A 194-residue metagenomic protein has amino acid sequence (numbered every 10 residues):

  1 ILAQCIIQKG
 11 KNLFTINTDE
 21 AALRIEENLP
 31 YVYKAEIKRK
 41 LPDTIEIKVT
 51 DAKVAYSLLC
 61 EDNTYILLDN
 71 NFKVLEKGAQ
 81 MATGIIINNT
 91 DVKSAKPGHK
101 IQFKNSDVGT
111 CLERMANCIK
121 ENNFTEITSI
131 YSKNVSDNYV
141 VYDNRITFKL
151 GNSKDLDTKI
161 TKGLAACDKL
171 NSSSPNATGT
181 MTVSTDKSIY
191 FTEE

Functional and structural regions predicted by a protein language model:
A3-N28, Y33-E194: Charged, solvent-exposed interaction patches on well-folded alpha/beta domains that mediate macromolecular contacts
